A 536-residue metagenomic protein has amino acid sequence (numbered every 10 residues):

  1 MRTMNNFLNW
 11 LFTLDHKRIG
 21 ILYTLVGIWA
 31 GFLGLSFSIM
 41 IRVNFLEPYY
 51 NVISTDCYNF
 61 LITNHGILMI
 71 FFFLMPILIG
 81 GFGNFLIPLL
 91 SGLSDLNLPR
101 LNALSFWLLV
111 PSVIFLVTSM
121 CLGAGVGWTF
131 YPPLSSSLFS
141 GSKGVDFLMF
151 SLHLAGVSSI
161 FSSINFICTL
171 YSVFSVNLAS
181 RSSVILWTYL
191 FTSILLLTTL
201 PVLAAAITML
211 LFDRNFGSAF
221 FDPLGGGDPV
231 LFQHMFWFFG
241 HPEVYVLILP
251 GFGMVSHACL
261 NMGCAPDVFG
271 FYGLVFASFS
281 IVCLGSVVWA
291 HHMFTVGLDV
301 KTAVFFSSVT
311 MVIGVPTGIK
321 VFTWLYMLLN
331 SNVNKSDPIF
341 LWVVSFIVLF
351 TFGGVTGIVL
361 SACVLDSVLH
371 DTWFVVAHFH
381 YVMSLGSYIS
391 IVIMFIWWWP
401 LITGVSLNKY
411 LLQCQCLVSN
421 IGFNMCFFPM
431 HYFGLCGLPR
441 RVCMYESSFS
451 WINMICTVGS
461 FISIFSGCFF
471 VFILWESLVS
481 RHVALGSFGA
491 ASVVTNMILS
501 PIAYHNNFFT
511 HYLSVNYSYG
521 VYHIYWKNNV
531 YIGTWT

Functional and structural regions predicted by a protein language model:
M1-T536: Membrane-embedded and interfacial regions of multi-pass energy-transducing membrane proteins
